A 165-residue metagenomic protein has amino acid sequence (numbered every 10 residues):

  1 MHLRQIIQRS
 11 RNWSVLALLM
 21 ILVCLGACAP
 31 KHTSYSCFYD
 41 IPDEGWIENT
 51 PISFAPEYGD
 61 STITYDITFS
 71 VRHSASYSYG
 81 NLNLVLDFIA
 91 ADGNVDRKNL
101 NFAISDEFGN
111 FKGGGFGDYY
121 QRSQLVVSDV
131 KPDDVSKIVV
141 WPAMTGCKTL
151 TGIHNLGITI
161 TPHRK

Functional and structural regions predicted by a protein language model:
H2-A17: Bacterial N-terminal signal peptides that target proteins for export
C24-A27: C-terminal motif of bacterial Sec signal peptides marking the signal peptidase cleavage site
A29-H32: Bacterial signal peptide processing site
S36-E57: Post-signal peptide N-terminal segment of mature Sec-exported envelope proteins
S53-V71, Y79-G80: Contiguous beta-strand segments within globular domains
T62-F69, S128-T145: Noncatalytic modules at the cell exterior or secretory-pathway interfaces, chiefly beta-strand-rich lectin/adhesion
S78-L84, G152-N155: Short coil-to-beta strand junction motifs in C2/discoidin
N99-K131: An anionic, turn-rich surface loop/hairpin at beta-sheet edges that serves as a generic interaction/coordination patch
